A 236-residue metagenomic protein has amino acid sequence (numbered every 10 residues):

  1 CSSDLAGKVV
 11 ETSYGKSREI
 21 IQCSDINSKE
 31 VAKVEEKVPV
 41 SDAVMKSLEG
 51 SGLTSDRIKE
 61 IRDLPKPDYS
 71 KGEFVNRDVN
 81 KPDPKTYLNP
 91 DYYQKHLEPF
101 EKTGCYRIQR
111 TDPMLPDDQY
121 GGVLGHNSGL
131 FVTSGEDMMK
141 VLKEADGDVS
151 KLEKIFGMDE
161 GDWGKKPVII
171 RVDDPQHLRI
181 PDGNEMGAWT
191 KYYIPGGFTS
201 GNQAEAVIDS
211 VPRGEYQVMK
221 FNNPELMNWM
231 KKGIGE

Functional and structural regions predicted by a protein language model:
C1-C105, V218-E236: Low-complexity, glycine/serine/proline-rich disordered segments that function as export/translocation leaders
N27, E101, L124-H126, W163: Short, surface-exposed loop/turn motifs at beta-strand boundaries within globular domains
R107-D117, V168-V172: A short beta-strand micro-motif
T111-K154: Extended catalytic/binding region for NAD+/ADP-ribose chemistry, centered on the ART fold
Q119-Y120, A145-D162, A188-F198: Low-complexity, polar-biased intrinsically disordered regions enriched in Pro/Ser/Thr/Gly
N127, G164-V168, N202: Residues that flank catalytic or metal-binding motifs in active/ligand-binding sites
S150-E185: Charge-dense polyanion-binding interfaces
D174-E236: Active-site or metal-binding loop neighborhoods of secreted/extracellular toxin and effector enzymes
